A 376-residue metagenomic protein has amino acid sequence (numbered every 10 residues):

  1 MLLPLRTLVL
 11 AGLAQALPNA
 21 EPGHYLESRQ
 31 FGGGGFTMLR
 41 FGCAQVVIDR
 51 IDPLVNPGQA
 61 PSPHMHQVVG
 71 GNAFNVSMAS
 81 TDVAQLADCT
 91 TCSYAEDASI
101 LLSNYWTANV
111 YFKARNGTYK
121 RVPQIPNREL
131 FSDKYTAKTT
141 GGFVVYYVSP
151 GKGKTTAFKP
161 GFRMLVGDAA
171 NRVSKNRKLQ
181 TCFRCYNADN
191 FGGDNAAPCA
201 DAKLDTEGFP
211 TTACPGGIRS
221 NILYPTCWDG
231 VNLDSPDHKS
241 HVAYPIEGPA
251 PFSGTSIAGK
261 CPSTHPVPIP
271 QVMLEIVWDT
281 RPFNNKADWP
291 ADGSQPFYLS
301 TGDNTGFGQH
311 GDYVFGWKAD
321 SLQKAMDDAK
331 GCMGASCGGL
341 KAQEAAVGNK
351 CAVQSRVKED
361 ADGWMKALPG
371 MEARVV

Functional and structural regions predicted by a protein language model:
M1-G34, V376: Fungal secretory targeting signals
V9, F36, D82-Q85, K175-K178 (+6 more regions): Residue-level signal for mature regions of secreted extracellular proteins and peptides
G23-L26, Q30-G153: Solvent-exposed N-terminal domain segments of exported/luminal and surface proteins
E27-G32, N75-A79, G167-S174, C199-A202 (+3 more regions): Short, intrinsically disordered, charge-biased short linear motifs at domain edges
F41, A87-T90, Q180-F183, A197 (+6 more regions): Extracellular secreted precursors and ectodomains with disulfide-bonded cysteine-rich loops/domains
Q45, T91-Y94, V166, R184-N187 (+7 more regions): Disulfide-rich extracellular modules and peptides
A108-S256: Extracellular secretory-pathway ectodomains of glycoproteins
D229, D234-V376: Long, compositionally biased interface segments
